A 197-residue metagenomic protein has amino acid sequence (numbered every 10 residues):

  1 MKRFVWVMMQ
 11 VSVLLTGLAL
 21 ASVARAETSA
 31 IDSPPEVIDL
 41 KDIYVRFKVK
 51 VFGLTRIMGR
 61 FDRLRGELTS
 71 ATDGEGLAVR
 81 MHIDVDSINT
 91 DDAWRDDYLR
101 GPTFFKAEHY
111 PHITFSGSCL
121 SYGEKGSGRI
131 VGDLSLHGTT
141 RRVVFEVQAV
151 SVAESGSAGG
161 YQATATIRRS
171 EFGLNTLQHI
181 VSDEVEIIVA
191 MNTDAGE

Functional and structural regions predicted by a protein language model:
M1-F4: Positively charged n-region of N-terminal signal peptides that target proteins for export
M8-A19: Bacterial N-terminal signal peptides
V23-E197: Low-complexity, acidic/polar, glycine-enriched regions of mature
